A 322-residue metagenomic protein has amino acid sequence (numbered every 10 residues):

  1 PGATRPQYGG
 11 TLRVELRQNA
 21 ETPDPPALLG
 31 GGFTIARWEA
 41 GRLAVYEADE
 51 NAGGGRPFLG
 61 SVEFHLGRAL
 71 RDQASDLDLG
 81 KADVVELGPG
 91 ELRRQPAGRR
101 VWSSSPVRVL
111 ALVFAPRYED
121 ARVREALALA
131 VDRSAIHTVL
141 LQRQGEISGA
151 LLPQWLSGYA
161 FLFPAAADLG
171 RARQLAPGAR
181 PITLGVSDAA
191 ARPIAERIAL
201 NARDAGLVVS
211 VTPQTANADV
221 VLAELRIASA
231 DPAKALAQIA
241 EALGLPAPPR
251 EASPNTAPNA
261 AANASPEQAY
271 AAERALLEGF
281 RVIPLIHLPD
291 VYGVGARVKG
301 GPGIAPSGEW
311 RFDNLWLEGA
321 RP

Functional and structural regions predicted by a protein language model:
A3-T4, L16, E21-W38, G54-F58 (+5 more regions): Short, solvent-exposed loop/beta-turn-alpha elements that line the ligand-binding surface or hinge of extracytoplasmic
G10-R17, G31-I35, A44-V45, G60-L66 (+4 more regions): Short, well-ordered beta-strand elements
T11-L16, S61, L79, P106-G149 (+3 more regions): Alpha-helical secondary-structure segments
Q18-T22, G30-G54, L169-L175, P181-I198: Bilobed "Venus flytrap"/periplasmic-binding protein-like clamshell domains and structurally analogous long
N51-R94: Ligand-site clamp/hinge motif
A82-P89, D219-E224, P284: Paired acidic/hydrophobic, glycine-rich loop segments that form the ligand-binding mouth/hinge of periplasmic-binding
Q142, E146-G178, V186-P193: Structural transition elements
R173-A228: Ligand/substrate-recognition segments at binding pockets and active sites
